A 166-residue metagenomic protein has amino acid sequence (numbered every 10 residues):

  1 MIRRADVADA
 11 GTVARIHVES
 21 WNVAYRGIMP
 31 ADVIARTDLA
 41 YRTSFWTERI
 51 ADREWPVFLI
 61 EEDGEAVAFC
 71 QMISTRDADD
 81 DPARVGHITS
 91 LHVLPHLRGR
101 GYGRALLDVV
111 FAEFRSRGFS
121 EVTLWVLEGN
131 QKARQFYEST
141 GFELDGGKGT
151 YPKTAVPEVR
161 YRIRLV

Functional and structural regions predicted by a protein language model:
R4-A8, V18-I28, D32-H96, R104-V109 (+4 more regions): Acetyl-CoA-dependent GNAT
V13: Hydrophobic pocket/interface hotspot
F58, R84-G86, S120-V166: C-terminal "cap" of GNAT-fold acetyltransferases
R100: Flexible nucleotide-binding loop
